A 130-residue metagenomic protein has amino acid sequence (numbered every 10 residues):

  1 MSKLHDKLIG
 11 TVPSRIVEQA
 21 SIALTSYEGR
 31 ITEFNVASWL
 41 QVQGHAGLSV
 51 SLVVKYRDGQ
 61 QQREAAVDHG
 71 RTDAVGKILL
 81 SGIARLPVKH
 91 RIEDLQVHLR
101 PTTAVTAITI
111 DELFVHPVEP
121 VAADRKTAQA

Functional and structural regions predicted by a protein language model:
M1-A130: Extracellular and organelle-lumenal recognition/adhesion modules and their flexible linkers in secreted
